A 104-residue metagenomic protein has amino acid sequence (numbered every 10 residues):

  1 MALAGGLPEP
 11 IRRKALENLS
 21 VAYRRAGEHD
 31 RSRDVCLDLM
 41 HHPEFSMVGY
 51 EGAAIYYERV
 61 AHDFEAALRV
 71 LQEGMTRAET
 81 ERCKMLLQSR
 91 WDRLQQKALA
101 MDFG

Functional and structural regions predicted by a protein language model:
A2-P43, V48-V60: Alpha-helical adaptor scaffolds
N18, G52, S89-D92, K97: "A position-specific structural signal for the A-helix of alpha-solenoid helical repeats
S20, R82-C83, Q88: Basic, alpha-helical nucleic-acid-binding regions used in initiation and control of genome expression
R25-R31, R59-R69, W91-G104: Alpha-helical linker/edge segments of TPR/alpha-solenoid repeat scaffolds and analogous pre-/post-domain helices
L37, A53, E65-L68, Q72 (+1 more regions): Structural signature of nuclease core domains in nucleic-acid processing machines
E44, T76-E79: Non-catalytic terminal extensions of ATP-dependent helicases
L71, A78-K84: Outer-membrane beta-barrel translocator/channel fold
